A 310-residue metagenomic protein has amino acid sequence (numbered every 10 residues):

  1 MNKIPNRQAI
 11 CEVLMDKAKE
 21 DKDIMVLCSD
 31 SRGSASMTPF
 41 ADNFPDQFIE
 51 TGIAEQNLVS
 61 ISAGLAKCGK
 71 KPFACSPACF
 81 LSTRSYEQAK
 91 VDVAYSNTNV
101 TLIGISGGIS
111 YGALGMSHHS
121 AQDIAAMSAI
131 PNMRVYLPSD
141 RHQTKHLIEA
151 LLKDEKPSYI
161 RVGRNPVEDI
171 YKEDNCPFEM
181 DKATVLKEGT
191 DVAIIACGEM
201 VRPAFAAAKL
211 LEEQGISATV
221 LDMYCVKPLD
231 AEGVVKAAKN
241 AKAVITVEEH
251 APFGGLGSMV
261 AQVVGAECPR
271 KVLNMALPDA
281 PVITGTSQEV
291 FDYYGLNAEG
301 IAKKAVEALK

Functional and structural regions predicted by a protein language model:
M1-R161, P166: Thiamine diphosphate
R7-A9, E20-D23, G33-D42, Y111 (+1 more regions): Thiamine diphosphate
